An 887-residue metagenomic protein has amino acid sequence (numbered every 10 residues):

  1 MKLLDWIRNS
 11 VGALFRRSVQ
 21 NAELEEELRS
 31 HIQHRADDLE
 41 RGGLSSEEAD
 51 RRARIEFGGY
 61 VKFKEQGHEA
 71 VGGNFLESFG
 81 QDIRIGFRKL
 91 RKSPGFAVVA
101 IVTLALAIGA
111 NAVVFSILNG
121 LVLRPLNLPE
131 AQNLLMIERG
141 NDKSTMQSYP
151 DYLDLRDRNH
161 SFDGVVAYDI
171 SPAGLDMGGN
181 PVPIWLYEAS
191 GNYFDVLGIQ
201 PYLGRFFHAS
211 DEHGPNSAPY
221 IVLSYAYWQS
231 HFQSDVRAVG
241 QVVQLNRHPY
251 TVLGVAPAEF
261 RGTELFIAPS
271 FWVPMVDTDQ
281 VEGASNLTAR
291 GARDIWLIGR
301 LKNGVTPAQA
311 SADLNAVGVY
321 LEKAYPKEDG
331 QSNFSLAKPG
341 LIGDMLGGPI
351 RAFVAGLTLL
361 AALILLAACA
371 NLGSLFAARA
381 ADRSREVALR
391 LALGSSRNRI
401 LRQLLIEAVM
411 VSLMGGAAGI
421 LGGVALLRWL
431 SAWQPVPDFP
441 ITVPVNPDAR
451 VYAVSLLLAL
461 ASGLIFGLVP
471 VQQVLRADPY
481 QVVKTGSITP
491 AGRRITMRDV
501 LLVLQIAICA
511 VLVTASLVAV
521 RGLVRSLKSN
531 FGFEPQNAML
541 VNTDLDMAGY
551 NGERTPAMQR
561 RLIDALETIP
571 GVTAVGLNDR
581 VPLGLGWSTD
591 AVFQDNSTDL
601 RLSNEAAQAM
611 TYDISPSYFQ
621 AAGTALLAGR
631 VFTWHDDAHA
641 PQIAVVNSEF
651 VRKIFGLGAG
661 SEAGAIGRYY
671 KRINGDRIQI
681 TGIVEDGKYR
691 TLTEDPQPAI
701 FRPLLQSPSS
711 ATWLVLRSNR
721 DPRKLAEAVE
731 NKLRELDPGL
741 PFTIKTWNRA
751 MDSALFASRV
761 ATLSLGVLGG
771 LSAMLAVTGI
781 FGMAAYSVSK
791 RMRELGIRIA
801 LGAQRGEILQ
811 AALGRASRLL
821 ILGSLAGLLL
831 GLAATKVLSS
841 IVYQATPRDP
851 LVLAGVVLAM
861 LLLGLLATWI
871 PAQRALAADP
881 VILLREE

Functional and structural regions predicted by a protein language model:
M1-V102, R300, Y480-R493, G806 (+2 more regions): Negatively charged linear elements and acidic catalytic determinants
D5, P172, W185-A209, A218-A355 (+4 more regions): Mid-to-C-terminal secondary-structure elements that act as membrane-proximal/extracytoplasmic interface segments
A53-V99, L128, G140-S144, N180-P183 (+14 more regions): Membrane-helix entry/capping segments
G67-V98, P339-L346, L375-R402, I406 (+2 more regions): Alpha-helical transmembrane segments of integral membrane proteins
P94-L121, A368-A370, G416, R498-G522 (+2 more regions): Short, strongly hydrophobic transmembrane alpha-helices
G95, A368-G415, R476-S487, T778-L820 (+1 more regions): Intracellular coupling helices
L106-N133, L426-V436, I508-N537, A785 (+2 more regions): Alpha-helical transmembrane segments
S116-I117, S335, G373, V409-P479 (+2 more regions): Small-residue-rich transmembrane alpha-helices
